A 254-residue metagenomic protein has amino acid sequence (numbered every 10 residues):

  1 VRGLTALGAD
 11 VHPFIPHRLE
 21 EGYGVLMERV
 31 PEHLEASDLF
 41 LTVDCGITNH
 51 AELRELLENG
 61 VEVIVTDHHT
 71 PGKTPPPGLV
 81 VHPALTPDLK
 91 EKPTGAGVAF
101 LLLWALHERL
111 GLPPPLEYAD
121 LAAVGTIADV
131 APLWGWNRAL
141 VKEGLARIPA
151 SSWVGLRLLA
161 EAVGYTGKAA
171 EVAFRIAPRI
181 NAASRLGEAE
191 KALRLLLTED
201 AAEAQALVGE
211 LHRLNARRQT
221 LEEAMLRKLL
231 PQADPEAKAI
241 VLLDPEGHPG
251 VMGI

Functional and structural regions predicted by a protein language model:
V1, L7, N49-E52, G95: Generic hydrophobic, aliphatic-rich segments that mediate packing or membrane embedding
V1-L39, E58-G60, P76, H107-I254: Hydrophobic helix-and-loop "lid/oligomerization" segment in the mid-to-C-terminal part of catalytic domains
P31, D38-K92, F100-E108: Active-site cavity-forming subdomains of large catalytic enzyme subunits
T48, G97, I127: Gly/Ser/Thr-rich beta-alpha loop segments that engage phosphate groups in nucleotides
L89-G97, P249-G253: Short, conserved micro-motifs enriched in small and acidic residues
G95-A96, F100, L121: Short alpha-helical patches at coil-to-helix transitions and adjacent helical residues in well-structured domains
